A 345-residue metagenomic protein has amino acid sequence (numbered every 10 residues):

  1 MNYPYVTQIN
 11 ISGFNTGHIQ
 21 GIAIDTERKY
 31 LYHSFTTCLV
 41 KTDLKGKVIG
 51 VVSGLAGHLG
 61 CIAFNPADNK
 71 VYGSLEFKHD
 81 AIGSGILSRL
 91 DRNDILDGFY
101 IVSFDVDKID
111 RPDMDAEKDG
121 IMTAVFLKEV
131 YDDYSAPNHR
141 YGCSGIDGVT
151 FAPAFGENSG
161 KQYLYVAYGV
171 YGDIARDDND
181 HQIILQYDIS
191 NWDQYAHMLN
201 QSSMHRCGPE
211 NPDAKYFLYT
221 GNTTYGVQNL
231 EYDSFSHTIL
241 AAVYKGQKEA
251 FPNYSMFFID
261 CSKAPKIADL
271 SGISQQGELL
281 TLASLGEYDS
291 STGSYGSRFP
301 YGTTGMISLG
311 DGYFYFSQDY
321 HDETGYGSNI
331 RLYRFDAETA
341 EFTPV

Functional and structural regions predicted by a protein language model:
V6-S12, V106-D147, I189-T224, I267-P300: Surface-exposed loop and turn segments in beta-propeller and other repeat-based domains that flank or scaffold
T7-T37, D147, P153-A154: Beta-strand-rich domains and repeat architectures in extracellular enzymes and scaffolds, especially beta-propellers
T16-A23, G54-P66, K128-A152, T224-N229 (+1 more regions): Repeated scaffold domains used in trafficking and secretory/extracellular systems, primarily beta-propellers
I24-E27, F64-D68, P153-G160, S234-S236 (+1 more regions): Residue-level detector of Asp-centered blade-edge/turn motifs that repeat once per structural unit in beta-propeller
T37, E76-H79, D107, F126-Y131 (+4 more regions): Residue-level signature of beta-propeller blades and closely related beta-rich strand-turn architectures in secreted
L44-D94: Blade-loop segments of beta-propeller domains
I86-P112, D177-N200, P252-Q275, Y326-P344: Beta-propeller blade signature
T303-V345: Blade-level signature of beta-propeller repeat domains, shared across WD40, Kelch, NHL, RCC1 and BNR/Asp-box propellers
